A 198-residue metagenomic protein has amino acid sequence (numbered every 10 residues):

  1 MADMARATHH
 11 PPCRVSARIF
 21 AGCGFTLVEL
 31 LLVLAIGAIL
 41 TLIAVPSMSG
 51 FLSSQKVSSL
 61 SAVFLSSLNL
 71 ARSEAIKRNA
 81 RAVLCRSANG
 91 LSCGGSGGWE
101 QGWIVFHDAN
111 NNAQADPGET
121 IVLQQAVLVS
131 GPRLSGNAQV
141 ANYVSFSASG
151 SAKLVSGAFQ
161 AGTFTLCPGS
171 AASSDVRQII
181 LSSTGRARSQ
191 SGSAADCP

Functional and structural regions predicted by a protein language model:
M1-R18, I39, I43-N69, S73 (+2 more regions): N-terminal helix-rich module
C23-A35, S49: N-terminal signal-anchor/signal peptide hydrophobic helix marking the start of the first transmembrane segment
